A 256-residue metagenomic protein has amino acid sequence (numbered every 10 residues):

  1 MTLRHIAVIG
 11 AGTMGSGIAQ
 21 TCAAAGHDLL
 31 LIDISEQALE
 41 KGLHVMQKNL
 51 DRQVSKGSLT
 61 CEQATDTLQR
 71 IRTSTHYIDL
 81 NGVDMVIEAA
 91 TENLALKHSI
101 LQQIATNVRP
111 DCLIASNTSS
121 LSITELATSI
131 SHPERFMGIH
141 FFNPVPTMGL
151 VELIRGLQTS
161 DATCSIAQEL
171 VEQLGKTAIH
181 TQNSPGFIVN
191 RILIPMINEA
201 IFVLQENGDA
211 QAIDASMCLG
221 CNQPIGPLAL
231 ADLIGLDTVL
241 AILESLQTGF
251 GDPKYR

Functional and structural regions predicted by a protein language model:
M1-R52, K56, N107: NAD(P)+-binding Rossmann beta1-loop-alpha1 motif at the extreme N-terminus of oxidoreductases
I9, I32, S74, A89 (+4 more regions): Structural motif
H27, H132, V151-S184, I194-Q223: Internal alpha-helical scaffold of NAD(P)-dependent oxidoreductase catalytic cores
L31-T65, R155-C164, A178, P185-L193: Rossmann-like dinucleotide-binding cores of NAD(P)H-dependent redox enzymes
A38, R52-L113, S120-L121: Rossmann-like NAD(P)-binding element
S99-T147, R155-C164, Q168: Rossmann-fold NAD(P)-binding glycine/threonine-rich loop
P144-L153, Q223-I225, E244: Acidic/polar active-site rim loop that often engages polyanionic ligands
E206, Q211, A215-R256: Interdomain hinge/lid region at the active-site interface of Rossmann-like NAD(P)-dependent oxidoreductases
